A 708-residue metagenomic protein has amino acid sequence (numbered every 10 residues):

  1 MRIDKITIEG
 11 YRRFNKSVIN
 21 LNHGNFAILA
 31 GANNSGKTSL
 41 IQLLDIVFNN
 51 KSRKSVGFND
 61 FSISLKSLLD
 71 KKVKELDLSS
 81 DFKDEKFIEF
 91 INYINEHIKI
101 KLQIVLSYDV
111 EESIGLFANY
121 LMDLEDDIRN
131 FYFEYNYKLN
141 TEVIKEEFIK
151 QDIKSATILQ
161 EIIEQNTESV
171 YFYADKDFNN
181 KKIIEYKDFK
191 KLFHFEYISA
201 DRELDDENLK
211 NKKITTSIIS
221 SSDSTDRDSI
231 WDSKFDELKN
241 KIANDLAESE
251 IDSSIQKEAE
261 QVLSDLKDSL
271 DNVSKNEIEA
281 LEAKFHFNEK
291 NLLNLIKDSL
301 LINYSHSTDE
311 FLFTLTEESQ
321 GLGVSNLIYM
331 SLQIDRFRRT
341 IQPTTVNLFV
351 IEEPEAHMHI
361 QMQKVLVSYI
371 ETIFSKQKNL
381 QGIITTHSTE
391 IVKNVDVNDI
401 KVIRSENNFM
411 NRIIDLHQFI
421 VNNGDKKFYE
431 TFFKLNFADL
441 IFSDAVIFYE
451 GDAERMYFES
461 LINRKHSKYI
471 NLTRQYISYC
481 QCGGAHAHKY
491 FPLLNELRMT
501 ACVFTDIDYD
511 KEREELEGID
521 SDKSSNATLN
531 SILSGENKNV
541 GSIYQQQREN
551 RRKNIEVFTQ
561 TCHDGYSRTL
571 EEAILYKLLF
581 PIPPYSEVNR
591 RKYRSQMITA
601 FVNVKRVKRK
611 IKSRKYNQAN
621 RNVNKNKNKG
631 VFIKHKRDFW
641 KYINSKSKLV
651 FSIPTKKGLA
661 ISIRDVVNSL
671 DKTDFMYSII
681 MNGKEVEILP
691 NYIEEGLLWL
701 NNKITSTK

Functional and structural regions predicted by a protein language model:
M1-N49, N303-F437, D665-K708: Switch/communication elements of ASCE P-loop NTPase nucleotide-binding domains
F14, D84-F90, G115-L121, Y173-E185 (+6 more regions): Short alpha-helical segments and helix-capping/turn motifs at coil-helix boundaries
I46, Y108-E111, K138-V143, R202-D205 (+8 more regions): Conserved nucleotide-binding/hydrolysis micro-motifs of P-loop NTPases
N49-K86, T340-T344, K376-K378, N408-F409 (+2 more regions): Flexible phosphate/Mg2+-sensing switch loops adjacent to catalytic phosphate-binding sites
D60-D226, I230-D236, G518-N550: Glycine-rich phosphate-binding loops of NTPases
L65-I88, H417-F442: Surface-exposed acidic, glycine/proline-enriched linker/cap segments that occur as 15-30-residue helix-coil
A200, L204-I351, E514: Extended helical coiled-coil dimerization/tether regions that scaffold and oligomerize large DNA-maintenance assemblies
K434-F448, D452-K708: Acidic, Mg2+-coordinating catalytic modules of nucleic-acid enzymes
